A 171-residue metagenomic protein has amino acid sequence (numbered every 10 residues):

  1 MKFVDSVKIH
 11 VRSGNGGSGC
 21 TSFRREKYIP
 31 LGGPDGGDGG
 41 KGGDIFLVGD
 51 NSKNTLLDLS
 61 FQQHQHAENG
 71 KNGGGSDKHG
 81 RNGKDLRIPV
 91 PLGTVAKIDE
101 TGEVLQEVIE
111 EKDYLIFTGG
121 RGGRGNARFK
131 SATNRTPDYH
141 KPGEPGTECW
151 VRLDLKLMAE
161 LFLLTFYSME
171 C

Functional and structural regions predicted by a protein language model:
M1-M169: Conserved P-loop NTPase architecture
